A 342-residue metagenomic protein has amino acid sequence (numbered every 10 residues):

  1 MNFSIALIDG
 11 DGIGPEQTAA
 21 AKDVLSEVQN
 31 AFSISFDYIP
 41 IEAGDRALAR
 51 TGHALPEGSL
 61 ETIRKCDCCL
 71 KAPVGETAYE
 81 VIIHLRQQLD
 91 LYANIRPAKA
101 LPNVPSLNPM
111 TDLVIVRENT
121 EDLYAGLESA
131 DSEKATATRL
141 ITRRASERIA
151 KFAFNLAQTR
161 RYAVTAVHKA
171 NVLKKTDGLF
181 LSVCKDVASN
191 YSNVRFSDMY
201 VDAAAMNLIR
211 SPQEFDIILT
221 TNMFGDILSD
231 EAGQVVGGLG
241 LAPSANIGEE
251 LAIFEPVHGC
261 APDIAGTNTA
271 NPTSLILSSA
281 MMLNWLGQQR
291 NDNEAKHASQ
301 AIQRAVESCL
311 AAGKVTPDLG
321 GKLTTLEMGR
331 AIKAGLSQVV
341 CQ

Functional and structural regions predicted by a protein language model:
M1-I5: Extreme N-terminal starter segment of soluble prokaryotic enzymes
A6-D23, V28-Q29, S132-D202, E214-I217: Glycine-rich phosphate/diphosphate-binding loop of Rossmann-like nucleotide-binding domains
D11-G14, D67, V116, A153 (+5 more regions): Buried hydrophobic positions in well-ordered alpha/beta secondary-structure cores of metabolic enzymes
A21, L25, C184, L275-L283 (+1 more regions): Buried hydrophobic packing segments
A31-E57, L208: N-terminal beta-loop-helix "entrance" segment that forms/cooperates in small-molecule cofactor or anionic ligand
D45-L48, I209-A312: Glycine-rich phosphate/nucleotide-binding loop
A49-R139, M223: N-terminal glycine-rich phosphate/adenylate-binding segment common to multiple enzyme folds
Q288-Q342: Internal helix-turn-beta structural module
